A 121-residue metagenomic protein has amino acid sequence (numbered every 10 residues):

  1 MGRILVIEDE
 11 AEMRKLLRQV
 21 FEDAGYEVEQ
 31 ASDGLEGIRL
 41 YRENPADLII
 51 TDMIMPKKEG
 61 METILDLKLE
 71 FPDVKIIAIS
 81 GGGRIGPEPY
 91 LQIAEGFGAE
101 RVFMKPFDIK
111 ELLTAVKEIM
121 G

Functional and structural regions predicted by a protein language model:
E8: Conserved acidic carboxylate
A11-E29: Two-component/phosphorelay signaling modules centered on CheY-like receiver
Q30-L48: Acidic, metal-coordinating helix/loop segments flanking the phosphotransfer/catalytic sites of two-component signaling
D33-E36, E59-T63: Acidic catalytic/metal-coordinating carboxylates
D52: Active-site residues of response regulator receiver
M55: Receiver (REC) domain active-site loop signature in two-component systems and cognate sites in sensor histidine kinases
E62, G83-F103, K110, T114: Alpha4 helix (beta4-alpha4-beta5 surface) of REC/receiver domains from two-component response regulators
I79-G81: Hydrophobic/aromatic residues positioned on beta-strands within the core alpha/beta folds
